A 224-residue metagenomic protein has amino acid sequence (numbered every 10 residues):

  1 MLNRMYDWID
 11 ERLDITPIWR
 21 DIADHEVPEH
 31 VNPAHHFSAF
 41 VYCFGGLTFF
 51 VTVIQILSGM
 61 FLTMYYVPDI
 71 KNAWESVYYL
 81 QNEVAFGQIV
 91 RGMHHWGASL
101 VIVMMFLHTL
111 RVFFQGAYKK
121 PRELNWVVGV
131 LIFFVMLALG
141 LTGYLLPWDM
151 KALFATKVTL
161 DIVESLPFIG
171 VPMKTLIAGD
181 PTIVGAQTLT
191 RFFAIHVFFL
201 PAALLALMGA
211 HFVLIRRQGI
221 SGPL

Functional and structural regions predicted by a protein language model:
M1-L224: Membrane-embedded alpha-helical bundles that constitute the cytochrome b-like, heme-associated redox core of multi-pass
